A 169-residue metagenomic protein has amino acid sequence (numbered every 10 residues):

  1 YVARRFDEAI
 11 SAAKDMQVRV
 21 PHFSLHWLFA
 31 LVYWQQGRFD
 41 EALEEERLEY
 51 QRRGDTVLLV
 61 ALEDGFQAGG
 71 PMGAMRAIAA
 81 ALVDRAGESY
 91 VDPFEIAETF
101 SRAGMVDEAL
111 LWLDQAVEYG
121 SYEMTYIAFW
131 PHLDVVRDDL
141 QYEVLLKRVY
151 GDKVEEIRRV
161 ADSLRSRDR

Functional and structural regions predicted by a protein language model:
Y1-R169: Alpha-helical protein-protein interaction modules
